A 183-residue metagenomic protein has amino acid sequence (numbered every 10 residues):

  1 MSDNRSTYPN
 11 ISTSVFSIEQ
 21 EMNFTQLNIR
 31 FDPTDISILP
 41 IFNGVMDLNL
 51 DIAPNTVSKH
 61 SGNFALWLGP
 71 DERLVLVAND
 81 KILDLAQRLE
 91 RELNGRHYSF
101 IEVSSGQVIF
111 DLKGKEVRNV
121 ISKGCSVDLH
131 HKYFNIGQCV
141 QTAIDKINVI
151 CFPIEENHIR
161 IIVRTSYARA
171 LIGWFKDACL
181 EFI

Functional and structural regions predicted by a protein language model:
M1-I183: Basic, glycine/lysine-rich polyanion-binding surfaces/domains
